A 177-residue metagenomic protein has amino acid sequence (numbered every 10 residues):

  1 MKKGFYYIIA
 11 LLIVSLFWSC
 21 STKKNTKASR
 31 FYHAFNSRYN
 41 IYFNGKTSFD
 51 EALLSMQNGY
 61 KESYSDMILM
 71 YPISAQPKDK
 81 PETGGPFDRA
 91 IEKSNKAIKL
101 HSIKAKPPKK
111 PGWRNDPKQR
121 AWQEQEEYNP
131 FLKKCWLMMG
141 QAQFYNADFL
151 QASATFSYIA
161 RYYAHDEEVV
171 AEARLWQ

Functional and structural regions predicted by a protein language model:
M1-C20: Sec-dependent bacterial lipoprotein signal peptides
F5, S19-Q177: Acidic, polar-rich low-complexity tracts and alpha-helical solenoid repeat scaffolds
